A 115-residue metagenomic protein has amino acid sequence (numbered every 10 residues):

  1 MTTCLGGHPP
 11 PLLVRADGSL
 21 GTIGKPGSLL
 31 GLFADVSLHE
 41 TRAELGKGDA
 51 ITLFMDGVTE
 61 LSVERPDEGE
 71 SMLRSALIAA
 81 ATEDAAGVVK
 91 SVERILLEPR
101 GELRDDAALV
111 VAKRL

Functional and structural regions predicted by a protein language model:
M1-L115: Conserved subregion of the PPM/PP2C metallophosphatase catalytic domain
